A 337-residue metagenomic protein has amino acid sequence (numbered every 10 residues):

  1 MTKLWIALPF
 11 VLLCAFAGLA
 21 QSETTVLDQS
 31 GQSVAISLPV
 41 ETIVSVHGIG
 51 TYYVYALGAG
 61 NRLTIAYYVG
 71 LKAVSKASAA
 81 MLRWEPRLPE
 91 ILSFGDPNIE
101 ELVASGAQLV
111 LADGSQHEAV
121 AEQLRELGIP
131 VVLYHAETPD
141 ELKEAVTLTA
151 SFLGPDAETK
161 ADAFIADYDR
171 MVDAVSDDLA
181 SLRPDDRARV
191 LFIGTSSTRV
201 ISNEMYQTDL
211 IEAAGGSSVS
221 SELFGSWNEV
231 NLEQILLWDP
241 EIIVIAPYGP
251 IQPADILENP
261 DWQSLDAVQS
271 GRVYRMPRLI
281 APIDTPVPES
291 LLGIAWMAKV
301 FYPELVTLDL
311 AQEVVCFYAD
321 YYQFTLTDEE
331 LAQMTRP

Functional and structural regions predicted by a protein language model:
M1-I6: Positively charged n-region of N-terminal signal peptides that target proteins for export
A7-F16: Bacterial N-terminal signal peptides
F16-S22: Sec/Tat signal peptide C-region and signal peptidase I cleavage site
V26, S33, A119-R199, S220 (+1 more regions): Extracytoplasmic substrate-binding proteins
S45-E101, L109-G114, V219: A short, structured surface patch at a secondary-structure boundary
I49-Y52, V69-K72, L109-V110, S115-E118 (+5 more regions): Solvent-exposed loop/turn segments at secondary-structure junctions within structured extracellular/periplasmic domains
P89-F94, N98-S115, I129, N231-Y248: Proline-aspartate-enriched helix->loop->beta-strand connector
I201-W227: Alpha-helical, coiled-coil/dimerization segments enriched in small aliphatic residues
